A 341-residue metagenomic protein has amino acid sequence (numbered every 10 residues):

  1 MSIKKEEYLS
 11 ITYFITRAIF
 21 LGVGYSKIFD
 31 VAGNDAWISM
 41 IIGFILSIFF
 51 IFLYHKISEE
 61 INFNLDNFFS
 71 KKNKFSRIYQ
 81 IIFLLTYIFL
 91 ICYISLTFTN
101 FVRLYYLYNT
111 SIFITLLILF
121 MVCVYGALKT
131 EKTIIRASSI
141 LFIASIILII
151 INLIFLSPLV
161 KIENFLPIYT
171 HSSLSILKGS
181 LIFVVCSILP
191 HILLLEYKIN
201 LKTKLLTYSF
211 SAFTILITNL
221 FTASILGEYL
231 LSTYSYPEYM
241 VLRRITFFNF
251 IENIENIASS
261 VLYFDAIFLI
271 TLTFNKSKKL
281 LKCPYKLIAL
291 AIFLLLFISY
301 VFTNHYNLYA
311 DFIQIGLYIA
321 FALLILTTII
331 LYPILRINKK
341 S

Functional and structural regions predicted by a protein language model:
K5-G24, S39, G43, S47-I51 (+7 more regions): Hydrophobic, membrane-embedded alpha-helices of multi-pass small-molecule transporters
F20-I112, F297, T327: Membrane helical hairpin/interfacial module
D30, N100-R103, L119-L141, Y306-D311: Membrane-water interface regions at transmembrane-helix termini and the short interhelical loops of multi-pass membrane
N73-I82, L141-L156, F210-N219, F293 (+1 more regions): Small-residue-rich segments of transmembrane alpha-helices in multi-pass membrane proteins, especially helix faces
I88-T99, I143-Y169, A223, T328-S341: Hydrophobic alpha-helical segments and their helix-loop junctions in multi-pass secondary transporters
F113-I114, G126-L156, Q314-T327: Membrane-interface loop-to-helix entry segments
I225-I254: Membrane-interface interhelical connector segments
C283-L287, I298-A320: Extracellular/periplasmic helix-loop-helix junctions in multi-pass membrane proteins
